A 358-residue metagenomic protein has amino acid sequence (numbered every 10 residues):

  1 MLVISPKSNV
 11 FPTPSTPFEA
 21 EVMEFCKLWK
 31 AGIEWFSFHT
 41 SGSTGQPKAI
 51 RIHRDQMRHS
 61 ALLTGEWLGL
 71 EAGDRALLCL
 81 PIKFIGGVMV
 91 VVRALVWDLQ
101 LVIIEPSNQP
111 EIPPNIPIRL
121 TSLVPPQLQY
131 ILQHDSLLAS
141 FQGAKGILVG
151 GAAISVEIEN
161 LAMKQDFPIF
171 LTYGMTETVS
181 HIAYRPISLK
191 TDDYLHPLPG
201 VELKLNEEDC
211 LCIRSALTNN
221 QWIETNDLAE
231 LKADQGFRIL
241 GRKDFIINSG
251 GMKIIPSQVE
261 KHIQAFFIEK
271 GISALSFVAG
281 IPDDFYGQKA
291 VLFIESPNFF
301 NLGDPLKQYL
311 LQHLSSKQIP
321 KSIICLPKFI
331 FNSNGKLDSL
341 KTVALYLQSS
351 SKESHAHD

Functional and structural regions predicted by a protein language model:
M1-E19, R58-L77, S107-R119: Conserved ATP-dependent adenylate/AMP-binding module captured primarily in the ANL superfamily
F18-H39, A72-G73: Conserved pre-ATP/AMP-binding loop-to-beta segment of ANL
W35-L62, G69-E71: Conserved AMP-binding A3 loop
I52-H59, R75-Y130: AMP-binding/adenylate-forming
H134-K190: Gly/Ser/Thr-rich phosphate-binding loop
E202-E224, L228-E230, E295: AMP-binding/adenylate-forming core of the ANL superfamily
N226-Q318: AMP-binding/adenylate-forming catalytic core of the ANL superfamily
V291-F293, L306-D358: Conserved C-terminal "lid"/linker of ANL adenylate-forming enzymes
